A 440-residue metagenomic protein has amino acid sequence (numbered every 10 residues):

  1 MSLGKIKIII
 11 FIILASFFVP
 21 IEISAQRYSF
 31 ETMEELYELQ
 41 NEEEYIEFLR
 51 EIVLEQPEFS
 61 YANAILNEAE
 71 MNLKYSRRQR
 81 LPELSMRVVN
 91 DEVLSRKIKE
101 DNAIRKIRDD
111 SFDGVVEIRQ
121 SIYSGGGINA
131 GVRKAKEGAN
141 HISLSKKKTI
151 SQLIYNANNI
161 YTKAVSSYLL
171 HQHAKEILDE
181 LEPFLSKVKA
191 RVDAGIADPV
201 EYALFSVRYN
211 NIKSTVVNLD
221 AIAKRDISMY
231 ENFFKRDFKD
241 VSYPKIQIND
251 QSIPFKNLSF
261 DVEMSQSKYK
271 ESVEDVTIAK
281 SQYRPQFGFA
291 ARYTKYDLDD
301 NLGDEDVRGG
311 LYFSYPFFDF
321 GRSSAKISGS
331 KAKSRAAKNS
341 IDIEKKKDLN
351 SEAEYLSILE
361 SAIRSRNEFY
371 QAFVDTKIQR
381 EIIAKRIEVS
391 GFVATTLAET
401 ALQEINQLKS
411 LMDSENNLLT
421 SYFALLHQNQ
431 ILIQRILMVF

Functional and structural regions predicted by a protein language model:
S2-I8, R27-S29, E34-N41, I150-E263 (+4 more regions): Periplasmic alpha-helical coiled-coil/stalk elements that build and connect Gram-negative outer-membrane
L3, S24-L49, F233, F238 (+1 more regions): Acidic, low-complexity, intrinsically disordered peripheral segments
I10-F17: Bacterial N-terminal signal peptides
L54-K97: N-terminal, post-signal-peptide region of Sec/Tat-exported proteins
Y61-S76, T149, L153-E176, P183-L185 (+5 more regions): Amphipathic alpha-helical coiled-coil segments
E83-R108, R119-T149, Y283-V307, S314-S328 (+1 more regions): Small/polar (Gly/Ser/Thr/Ala-rich) solvent-exposed segments that form structured loops/beta-strands/short helices used
V115-E117, Y161, G310-Y312, L356: Membrane-embedded beta-strand positions in outer-membrane beta-barrel channels/transporters
